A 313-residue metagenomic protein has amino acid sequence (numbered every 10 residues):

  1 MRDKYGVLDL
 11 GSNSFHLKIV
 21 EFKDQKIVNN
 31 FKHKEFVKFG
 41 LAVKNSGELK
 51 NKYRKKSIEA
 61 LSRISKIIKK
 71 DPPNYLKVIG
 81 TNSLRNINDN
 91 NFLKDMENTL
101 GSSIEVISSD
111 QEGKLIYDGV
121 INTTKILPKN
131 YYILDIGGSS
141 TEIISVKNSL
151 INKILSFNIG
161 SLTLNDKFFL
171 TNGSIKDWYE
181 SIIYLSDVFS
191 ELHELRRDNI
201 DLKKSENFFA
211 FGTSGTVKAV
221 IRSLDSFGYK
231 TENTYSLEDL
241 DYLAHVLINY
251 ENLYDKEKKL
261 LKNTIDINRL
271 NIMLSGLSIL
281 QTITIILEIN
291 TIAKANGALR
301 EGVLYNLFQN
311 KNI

Functional and structural regions predicted by a protein language model:
M1-G6, L10-H16, V20-S83, N90-S102: N-terminal glycine/serine-rich phosphate-binding loop of ATP-dependent small-molecule kinases, especially carbohydrate
M1-N29, V120, I126-F157, G215-A219: Gly/Thr-rich phosphate-binding beta-strand-loop-beta motif of the actin/hexokinase/Hsp70
V37-F39, I136, I159: Hydrophobic residues in beta-strands and at strand termini
A42-K66, S83-K94, N98-N130, S145-K147 (+1 more regions): Helical "lid/coupling" subdomains associated with nucleotide-phosphate turnover
N74-N82, D110-L115, L134-S139: Short, glycine/charge-rich beta-strand/loop segments that flank catalytic centers and engage negatively charged groups
